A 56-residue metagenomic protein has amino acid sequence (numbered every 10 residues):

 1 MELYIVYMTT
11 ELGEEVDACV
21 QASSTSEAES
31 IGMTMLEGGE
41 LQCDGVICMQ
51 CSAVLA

Functional and structural regions predicted by a protein language model:
M1-V16: Short aromatic-glycine-(Arg/Gly/Cys) micro-motifs in beta-strand/loop hairpins
Y7-M8, S23, G32: A detector of low-complexity, intrinsically disordered, Ser/Thr/Gly/Pro/Ala-rich segments
E14-S24: A short, exposed loop/beta-hairpin motif centered on an aromatic-Gly-Thr core
M33-A56: Short, mixed-charge low-complexity intrinsically disordered segments
